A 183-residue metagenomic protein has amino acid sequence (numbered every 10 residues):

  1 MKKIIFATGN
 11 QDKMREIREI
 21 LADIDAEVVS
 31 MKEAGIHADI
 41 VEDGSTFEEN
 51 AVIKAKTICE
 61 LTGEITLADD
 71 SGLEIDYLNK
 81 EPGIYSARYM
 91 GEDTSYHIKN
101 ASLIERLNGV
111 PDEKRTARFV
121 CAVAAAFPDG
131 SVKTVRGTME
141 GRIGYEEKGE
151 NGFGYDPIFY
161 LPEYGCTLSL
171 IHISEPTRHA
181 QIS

Functional and structural regions predicted by a protein language model:
K2-I5, Q11-L170: Anionic-ligand binding patches
I171-S183: Single conserved hydrophobic/aromatic residue that forms the stacking wall/gate of nucleotide- or nucleobase-binding
